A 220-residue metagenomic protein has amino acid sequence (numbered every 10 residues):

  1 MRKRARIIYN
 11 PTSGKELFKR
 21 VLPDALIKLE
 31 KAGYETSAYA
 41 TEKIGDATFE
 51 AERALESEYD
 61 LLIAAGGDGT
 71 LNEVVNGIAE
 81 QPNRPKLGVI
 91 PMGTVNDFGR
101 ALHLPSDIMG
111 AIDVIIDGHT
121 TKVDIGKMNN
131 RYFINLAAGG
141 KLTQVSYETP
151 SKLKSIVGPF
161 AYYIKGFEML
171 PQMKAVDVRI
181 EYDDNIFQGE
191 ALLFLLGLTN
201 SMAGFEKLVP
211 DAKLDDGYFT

Functional and structural regions predicted by a protein language model:
M1-L62: ATP/NTP phosphate-donor binding region
R2-A5, P85, F219: Nucleotide donor/acceptor-binding cores
P11, A65-G67, M92: Glycine-rich beta-strand-to-loop/alpha-helix junction loops that act as flexible
K19-V21, V75-I78, R100-L102, K207-L208: Short amphipathic alpha-helical segments
A25, A47, V74, F98-G99 (+1 more regions): Hydrophobic packing residues within well-ordered alpha-helices of enzyme cores
K31-A32, E80-L193: Catalytic core of DAGKc-family lipid kinases
T70-P82: Short Gly/Thr/Asp-enriched flexible loops that form oxyanion-binding sites at enzyme active sites
L195-T220: Internal helical hairpin/lid segments
